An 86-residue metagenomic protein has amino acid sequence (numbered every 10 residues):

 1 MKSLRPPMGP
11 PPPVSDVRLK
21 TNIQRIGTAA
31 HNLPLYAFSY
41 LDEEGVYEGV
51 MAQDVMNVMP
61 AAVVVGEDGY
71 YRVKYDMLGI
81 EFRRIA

Functional and structural regions predicted by a protein language model:
K2-A86: C-terminal intramolecular chaperone/autoprocessing and neck/assembly modules of extracellular spikes and adhesins
